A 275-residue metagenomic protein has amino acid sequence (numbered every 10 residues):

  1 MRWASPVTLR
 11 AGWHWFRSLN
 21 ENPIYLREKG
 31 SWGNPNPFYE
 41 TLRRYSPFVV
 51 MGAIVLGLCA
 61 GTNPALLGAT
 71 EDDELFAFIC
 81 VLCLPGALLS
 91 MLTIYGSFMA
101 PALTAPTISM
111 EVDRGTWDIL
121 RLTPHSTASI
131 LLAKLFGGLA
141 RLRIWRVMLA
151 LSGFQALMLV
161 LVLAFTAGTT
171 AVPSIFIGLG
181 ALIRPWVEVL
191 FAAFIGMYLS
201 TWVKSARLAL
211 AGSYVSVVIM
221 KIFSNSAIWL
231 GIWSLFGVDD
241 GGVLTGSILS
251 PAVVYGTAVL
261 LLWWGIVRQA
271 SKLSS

Functional and structural regions predicted by a protein language model:
M1-W117, A128-S275: Hydrophobic alpha-helical transmembrane segments of membrane proteins
